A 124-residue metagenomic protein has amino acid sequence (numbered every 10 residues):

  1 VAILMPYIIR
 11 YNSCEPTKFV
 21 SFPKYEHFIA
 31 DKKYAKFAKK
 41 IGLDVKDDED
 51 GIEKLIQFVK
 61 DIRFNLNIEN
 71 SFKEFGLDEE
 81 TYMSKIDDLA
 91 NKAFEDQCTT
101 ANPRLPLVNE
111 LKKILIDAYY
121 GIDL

Functional and structural regions predicted by a protein language model:
V1-A2, Y34, I86, L111: Short runs of predominantly hydrophobic/aromatic residues within well-ordered alpha helices that form helix-helix
A2-T81, L124: Gly/Pro-rich interdomain helix-loop hinge
T81-L124: Short, amphipathic C-terminal "tail helix"
